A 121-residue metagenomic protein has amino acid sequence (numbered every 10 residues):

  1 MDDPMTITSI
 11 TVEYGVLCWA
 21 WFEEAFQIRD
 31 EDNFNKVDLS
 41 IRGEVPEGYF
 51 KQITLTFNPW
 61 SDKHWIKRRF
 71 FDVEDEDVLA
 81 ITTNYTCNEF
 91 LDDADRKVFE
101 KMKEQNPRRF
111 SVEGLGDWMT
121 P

Functional and structural regions predicted by a protein language model:
M1-P121: Short, flexible loop motifs at catalytic/binding sites
